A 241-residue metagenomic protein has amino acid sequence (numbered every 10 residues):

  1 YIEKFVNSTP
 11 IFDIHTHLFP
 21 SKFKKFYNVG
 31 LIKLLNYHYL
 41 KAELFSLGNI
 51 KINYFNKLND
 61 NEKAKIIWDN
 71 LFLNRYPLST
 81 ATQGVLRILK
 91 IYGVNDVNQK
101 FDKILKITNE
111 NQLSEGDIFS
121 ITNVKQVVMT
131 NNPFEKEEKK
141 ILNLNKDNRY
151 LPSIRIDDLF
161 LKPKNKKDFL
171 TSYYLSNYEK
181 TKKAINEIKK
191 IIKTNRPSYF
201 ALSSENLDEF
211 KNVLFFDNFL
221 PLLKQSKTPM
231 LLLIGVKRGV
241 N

Functional and structural regions predicted by a protein language model:
Y1-P221: Metal-cofactor-binding active-site regions of metalloenzymes
L207-N241: Acidic, glycine-rich loop-and-beta core segments that form the ion-binding/anion-interacting portion of active sites
